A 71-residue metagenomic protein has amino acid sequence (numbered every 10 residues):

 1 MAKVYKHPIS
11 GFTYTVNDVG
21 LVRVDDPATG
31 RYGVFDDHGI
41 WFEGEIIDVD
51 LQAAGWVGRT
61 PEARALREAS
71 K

Functional and structural regions predicted by a protein language model:
A2-P27: N-terminal acidic leader/helix
V34-K71: Mixed-charge, Lys/Arg-enriched low-complexity segments
